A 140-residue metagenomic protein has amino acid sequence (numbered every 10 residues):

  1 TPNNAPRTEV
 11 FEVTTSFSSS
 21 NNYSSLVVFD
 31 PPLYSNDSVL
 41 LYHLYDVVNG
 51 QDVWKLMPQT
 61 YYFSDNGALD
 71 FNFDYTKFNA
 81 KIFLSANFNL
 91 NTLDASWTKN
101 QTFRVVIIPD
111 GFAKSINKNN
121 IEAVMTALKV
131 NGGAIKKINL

Functional and structural regions predicted by a protein language model:
N4-L140: First exposed extracellular module after export/assembly in secreted or surface-exposed proteins
